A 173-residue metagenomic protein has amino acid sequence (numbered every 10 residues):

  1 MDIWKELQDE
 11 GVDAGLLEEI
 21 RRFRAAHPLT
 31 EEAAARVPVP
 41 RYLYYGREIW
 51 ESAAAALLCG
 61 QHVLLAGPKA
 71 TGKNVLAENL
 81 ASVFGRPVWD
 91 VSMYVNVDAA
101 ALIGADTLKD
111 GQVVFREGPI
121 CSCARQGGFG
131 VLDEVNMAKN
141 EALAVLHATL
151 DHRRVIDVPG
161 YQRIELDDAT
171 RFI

Functional and structural regions predicted by a protein language model:
M1-I173: AAA+ P-loop NTPase catalytic core and its hallmark functional loops
